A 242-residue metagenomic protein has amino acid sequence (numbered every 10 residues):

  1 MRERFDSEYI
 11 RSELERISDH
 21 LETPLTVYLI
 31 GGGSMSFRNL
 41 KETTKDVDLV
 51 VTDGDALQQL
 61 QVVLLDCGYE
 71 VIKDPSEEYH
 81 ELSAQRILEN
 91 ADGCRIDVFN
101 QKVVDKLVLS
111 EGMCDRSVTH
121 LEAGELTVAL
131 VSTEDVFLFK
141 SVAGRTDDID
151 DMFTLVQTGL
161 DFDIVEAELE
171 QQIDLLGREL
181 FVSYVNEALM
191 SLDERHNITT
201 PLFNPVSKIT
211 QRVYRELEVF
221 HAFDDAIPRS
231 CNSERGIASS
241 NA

Functional and structural regions predicted by a protein language model:
M1-A242: Compositionally biased terminal segments of proteins
